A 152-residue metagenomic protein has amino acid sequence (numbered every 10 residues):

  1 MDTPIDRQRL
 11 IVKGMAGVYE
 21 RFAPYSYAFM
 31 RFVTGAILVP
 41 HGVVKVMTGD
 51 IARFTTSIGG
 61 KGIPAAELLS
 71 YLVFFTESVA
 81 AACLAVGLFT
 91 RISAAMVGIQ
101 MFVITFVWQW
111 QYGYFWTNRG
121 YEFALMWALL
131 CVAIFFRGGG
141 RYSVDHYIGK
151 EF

Functional and structural regions predicted by a protein language model:
M1-V46, E67-F75, V79, V86-F152: Extended, low-polarity transmembrane helix blocks
M47-A65: Membrane-interface interhelical connector segments
